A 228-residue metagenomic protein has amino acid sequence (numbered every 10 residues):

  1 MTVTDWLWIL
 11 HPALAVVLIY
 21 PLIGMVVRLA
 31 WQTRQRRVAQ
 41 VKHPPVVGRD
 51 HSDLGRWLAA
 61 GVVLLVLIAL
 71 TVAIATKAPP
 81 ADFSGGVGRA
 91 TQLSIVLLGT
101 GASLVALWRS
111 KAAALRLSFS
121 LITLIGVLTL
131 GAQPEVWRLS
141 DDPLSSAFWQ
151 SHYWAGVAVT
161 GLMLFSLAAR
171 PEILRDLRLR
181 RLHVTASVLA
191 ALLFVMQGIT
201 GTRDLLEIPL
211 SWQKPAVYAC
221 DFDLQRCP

Functional and structural regions predicted by a protein language model:
M1-P228: Membrane-embedded alpha-helical bundles that constitute the cytochrome b-like, heme-associated redox core of multi-pass
